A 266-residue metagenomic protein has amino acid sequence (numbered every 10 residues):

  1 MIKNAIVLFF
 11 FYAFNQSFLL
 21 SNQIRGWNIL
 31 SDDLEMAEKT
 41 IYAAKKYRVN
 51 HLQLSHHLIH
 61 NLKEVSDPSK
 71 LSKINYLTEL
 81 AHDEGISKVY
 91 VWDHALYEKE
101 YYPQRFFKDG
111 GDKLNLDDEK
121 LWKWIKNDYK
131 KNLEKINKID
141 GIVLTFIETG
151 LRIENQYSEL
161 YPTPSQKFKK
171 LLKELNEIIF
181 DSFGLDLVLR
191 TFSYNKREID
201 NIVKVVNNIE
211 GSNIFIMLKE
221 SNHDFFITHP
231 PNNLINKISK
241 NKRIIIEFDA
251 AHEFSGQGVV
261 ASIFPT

Functional and structural regions predicted by a protein language model:
M1-S21: Classical Sec-dependent N-terminal signal peptides that target proteins to the secretory pathway
S17-L20, V206-I209, N236-K240: Short, conserved catalytic or adaptor-binding loops enriched in Gly and charged residues
N22-T228, S255-S262: Aromatic-lined carbohydrate-binding surfaces of glycoside hydrolases
N222, H229-K240: Active-site loop ensemble at the mouth of alpha/beta enzyme cores that anchors a bound cofactor
I235-T266: Structured mid-domain segments that build the active-site/substrate or prosthetic-cofactor binding neighborhood
